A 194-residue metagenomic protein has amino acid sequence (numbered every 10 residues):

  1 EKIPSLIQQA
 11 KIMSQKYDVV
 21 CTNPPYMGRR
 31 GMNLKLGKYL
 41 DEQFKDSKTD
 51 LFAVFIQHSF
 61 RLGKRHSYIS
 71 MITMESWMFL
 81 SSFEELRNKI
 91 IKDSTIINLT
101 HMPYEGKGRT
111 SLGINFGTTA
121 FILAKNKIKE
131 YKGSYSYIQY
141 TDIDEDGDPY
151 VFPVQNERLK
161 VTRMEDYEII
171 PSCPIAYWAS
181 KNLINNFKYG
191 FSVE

Functional and structural regions predicted by a protein language model:
E1-Q15: Class I S-adenosyl-L-methionine-dependent methyltransferase module
K11-E194: Signature of N6-adenine DNA methyltransferases within the class I
